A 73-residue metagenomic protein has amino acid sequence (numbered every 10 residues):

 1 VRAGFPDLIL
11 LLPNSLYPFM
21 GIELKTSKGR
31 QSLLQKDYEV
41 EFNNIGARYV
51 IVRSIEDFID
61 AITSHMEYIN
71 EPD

Functional and structural regions predicted by a protein language model:
V1-D73: Catalytic phosphate/metal-binding cores of nucleic-acid and nucleotide-processing enzymes, i.e., regions that mediate
